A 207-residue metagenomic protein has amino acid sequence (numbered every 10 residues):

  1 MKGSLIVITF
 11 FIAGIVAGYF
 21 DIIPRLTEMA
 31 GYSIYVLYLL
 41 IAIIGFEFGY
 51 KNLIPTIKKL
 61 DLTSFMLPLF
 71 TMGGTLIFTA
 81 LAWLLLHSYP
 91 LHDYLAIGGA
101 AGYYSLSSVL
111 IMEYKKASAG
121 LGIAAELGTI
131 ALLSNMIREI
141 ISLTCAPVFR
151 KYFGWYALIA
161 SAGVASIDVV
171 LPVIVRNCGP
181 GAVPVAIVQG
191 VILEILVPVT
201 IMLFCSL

Functional and structural regions predicted by a protein language model:
M1-T56, L69-L85, F204-L207: Structural signature of multi-pass alpha-helical membrane transport proteins
K2-I6, S33-I34, K58-F70, D93-A100 (+2 more regions): Cytoplasmic-side transmembrane-helix entry/capping segments in multi-pass membrane proteins
F10-I15, Y38-I43, F65-I77, I97-V109 (+2 more regions): Small-residue-rich segments of transmembrane alpha-helices in multi-pass membrane proteins, especially helix faces
F20-R25, L81-H92, E113-I130, L203-L207: Helix-coil boundary and interhelical linker segments in multi-pass alpha-helical membrane proteins
L37-I41, S142-A146, L158, V170 (+3 more regions): Alpha-helical transmembrane segments and their lipid-water interface positions in multi-pass membrane proteins
N52-A80, L127-I140, V185-L193: Entry/N-cap segments of selected transmembrane alpha helices and their immediately preceding amphipathic helices
H92-I141, F149, F153-V188: Alpha-helical membrane segments and immediately flanking helix-loop junctions that form or couple to the substrate/ion
C178-L207: Long hydrophobic alpha-helical segments typical of transmembrane helices together with their membrane-interfacial
